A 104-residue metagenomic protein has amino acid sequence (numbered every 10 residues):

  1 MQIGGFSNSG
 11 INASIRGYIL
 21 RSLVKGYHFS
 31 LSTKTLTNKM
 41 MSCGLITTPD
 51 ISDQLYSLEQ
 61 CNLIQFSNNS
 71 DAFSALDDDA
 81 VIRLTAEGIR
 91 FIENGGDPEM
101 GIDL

Functional and structural regions predicted by a protein language model:
M1-G26: Short alpha-helical segments that sit at the start of domains
F29-M40: Short acidic, hydrophobic short linear motifs in intrinsically disordered regions
G44, F73-A75: Short amphipathic alpha-helical segments that predominantly mediate membrane engagement
L45-C61, D79: Short amphipathic alpha-helical interaction segments
E59-A72: A short, conserved structural fragment
D77-L104: Short, amphipathic alpha-helical interaction segments positioned at domain boundaries
